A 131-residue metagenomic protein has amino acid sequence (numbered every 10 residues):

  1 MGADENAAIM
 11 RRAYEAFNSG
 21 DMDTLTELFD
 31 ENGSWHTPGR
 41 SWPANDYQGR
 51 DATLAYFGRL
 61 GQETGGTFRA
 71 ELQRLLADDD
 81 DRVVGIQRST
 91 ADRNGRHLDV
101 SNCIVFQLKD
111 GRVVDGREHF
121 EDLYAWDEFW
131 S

Functional and structural regions predicted by a protein language model:
M1-E31, W130-S131: Short, low-complexity N-terminal intrinsically disordered segments enriched in polar/charged residues
Y14, G66, D92-N94, D99 (+1 more regions): Ligand-binding pocket scaffold of soluble enzyme catalytic domains
N18, A91-R93, D110: Beta-strand elements of well-folded, non-transmembrane domains
T24, D30-D81: A solvent-exposed, acidic/Ser-Thr-rich amphipathic alpha-helical stretch
D46, G95-H97, A125-W130: A short, polar/proline- and glycine-enriched secondary-structure boundary/capping micro-motif
G58-R59, G85-R93: Short beta-strand segments that buttress and anchor functional surface loops
A70-L76, R88-T90, S101-Q107: Hydrophobic/aromatic beta-strand elements that line small-molecule binding cavities or substrate pockets in beta-rich
I104-D127: Short beta-strand edge/turn micro-motifs at domain boundaries
